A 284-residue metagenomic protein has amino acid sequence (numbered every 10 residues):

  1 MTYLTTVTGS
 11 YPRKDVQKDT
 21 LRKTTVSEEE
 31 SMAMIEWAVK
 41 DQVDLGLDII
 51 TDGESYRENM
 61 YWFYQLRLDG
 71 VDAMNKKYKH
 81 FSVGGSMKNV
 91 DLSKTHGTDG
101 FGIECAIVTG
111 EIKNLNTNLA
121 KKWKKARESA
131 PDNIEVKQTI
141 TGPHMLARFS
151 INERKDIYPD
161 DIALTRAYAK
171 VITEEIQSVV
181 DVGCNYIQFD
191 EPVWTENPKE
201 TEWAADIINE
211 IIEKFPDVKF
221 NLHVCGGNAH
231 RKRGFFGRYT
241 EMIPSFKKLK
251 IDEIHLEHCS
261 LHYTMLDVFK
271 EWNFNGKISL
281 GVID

Functional and structural regions predicted by a protein language model:
M1-D284: Domain-level signal for soluble alpha/beta catalytic cores
